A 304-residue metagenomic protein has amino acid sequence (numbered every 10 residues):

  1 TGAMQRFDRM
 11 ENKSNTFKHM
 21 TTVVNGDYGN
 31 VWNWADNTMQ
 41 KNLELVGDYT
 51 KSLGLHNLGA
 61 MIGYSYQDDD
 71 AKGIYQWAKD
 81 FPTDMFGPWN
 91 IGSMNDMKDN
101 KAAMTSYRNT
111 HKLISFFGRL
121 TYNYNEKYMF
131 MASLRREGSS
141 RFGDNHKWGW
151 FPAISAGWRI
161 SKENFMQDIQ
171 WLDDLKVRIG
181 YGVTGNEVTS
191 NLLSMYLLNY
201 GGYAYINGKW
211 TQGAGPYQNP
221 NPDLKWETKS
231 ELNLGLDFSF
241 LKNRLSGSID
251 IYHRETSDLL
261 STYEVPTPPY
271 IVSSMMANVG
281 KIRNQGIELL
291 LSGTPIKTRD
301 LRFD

Functional and structural regions predicted by a protein language model:
T1-K13, N25-D304: Extracellular/periplasmic, surface-exposed regions of secreted and cell-surface proteins
T22: Short His/Asp/Glu-rich catalytic/ion-coordination signatures at enzyme active sites or charged loops
